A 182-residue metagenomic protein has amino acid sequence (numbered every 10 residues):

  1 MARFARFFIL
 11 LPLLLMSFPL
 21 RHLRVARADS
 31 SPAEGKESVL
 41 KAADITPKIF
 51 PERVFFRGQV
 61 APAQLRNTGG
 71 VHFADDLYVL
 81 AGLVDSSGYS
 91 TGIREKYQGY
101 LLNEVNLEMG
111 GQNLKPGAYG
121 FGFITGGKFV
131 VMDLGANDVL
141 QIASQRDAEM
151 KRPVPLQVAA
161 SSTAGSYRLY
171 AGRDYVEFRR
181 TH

Functional and structural regions predicted by a protein language model:
M1-I9: Bacterial N-terminal signal peptides that target proteins for export
A2, Y119-F121, L169: Conserved short hydrophobic patches within well-ordered secondary structure
I9-P19: Bacterial N-terminal signal peptides
A26-S90, Q141-H182: Primarily secretory-pathway and cell-envelope proteins
D85-L134: Mid-length scaffold segments of soluble, non-membrane domains
F121-V154: Acidic, glycine-rich flexible loop segments
